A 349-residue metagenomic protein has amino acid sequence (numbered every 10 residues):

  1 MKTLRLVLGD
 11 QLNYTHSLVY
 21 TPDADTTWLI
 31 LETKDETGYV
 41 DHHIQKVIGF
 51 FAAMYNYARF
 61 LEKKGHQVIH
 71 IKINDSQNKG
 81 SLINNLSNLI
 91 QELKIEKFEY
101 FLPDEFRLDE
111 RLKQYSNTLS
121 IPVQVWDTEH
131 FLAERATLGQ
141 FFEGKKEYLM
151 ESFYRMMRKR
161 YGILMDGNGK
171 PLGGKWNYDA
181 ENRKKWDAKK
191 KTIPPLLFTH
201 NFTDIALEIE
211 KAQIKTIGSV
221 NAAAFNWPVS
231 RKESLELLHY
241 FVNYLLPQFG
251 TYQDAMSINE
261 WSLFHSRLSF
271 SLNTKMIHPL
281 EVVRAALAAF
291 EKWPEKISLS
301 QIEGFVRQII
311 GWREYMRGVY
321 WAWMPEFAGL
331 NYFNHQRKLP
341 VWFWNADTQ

Functional and structural regions predicted by a protein language model:
M1-I73: N-terminal beta-strand-loop-alpha-helix module at the start of alpha/beta ligand-binding or catalytic domains
D10, T33, I73-S76, P103-E105 (+2 more regions): An acidic- and aromatic-residue-enriched active-site/binding cleft used to recognize and process polar
T15-S17, G38-V40, G250, L280-V282 (+1 more regions): Short helix/loop capping segments that flank catalytic or ligand/cofactor-binding pockets
G65-G80, V341-F343: Glycine-rich phosphate-binding "P-loop"
S81-W227: Beta-rich, aromatic/charged-enriched effector core domains that present basic-aromatic interfaces for binding
Y161-F305: Glycine/tryptophan-enriched, flexible segments
R267, L272, I277-Q349: Active-site-proximal binding-pocket segments
